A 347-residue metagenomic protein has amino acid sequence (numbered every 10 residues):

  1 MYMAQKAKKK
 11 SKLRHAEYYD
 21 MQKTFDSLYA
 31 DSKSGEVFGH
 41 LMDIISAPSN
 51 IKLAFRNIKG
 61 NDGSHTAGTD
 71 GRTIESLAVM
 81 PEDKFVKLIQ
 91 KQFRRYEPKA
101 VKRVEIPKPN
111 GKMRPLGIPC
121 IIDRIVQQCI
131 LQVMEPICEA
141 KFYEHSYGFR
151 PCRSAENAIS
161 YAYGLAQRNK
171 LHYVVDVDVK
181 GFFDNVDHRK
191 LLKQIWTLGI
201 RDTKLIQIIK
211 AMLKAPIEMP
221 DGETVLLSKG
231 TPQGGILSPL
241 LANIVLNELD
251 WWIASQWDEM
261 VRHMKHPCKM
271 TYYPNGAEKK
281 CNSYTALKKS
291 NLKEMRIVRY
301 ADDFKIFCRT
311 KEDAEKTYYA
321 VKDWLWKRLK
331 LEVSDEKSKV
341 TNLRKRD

Functional and structural regions predicted by a protein language model:
M1-D83: Non-catalytic, polymerase-adjacent accessory regions of viral genome-replication enzymes
A4, D20, V37, G117 (+7 more regions): Duplex nucleic acid-engaging cores and interfaces of nucleic-acid transaction enzymes
G35-F38, P48, V133, S228-Q233: Charged structural interfaces that engage phosphate-rich ligands and support phosphoryl-transfer chemistry
A54-I58, C129, I208-L213: Short alpha-helical scaffolding segments that buttress acidic/His motifs in well-ordered protein cores
S76-P98: Amphipathic alpha-helical blocks
F93, A100, K141-H145, R150-R153 (+1 more regions): Conserved polymerase palm-domain catalytic core
Y96-P98, K108-N110, I122, E156: A short catalytic or substrate-binding loop motif that flags glycine-/basic-rich loops and adjacent residues that bind
V104-K112, M134, V225: Residues forming anionic-ligand binding surfaces in small-molecule and nucleic-acid pockets of primarily soluble enzymes
